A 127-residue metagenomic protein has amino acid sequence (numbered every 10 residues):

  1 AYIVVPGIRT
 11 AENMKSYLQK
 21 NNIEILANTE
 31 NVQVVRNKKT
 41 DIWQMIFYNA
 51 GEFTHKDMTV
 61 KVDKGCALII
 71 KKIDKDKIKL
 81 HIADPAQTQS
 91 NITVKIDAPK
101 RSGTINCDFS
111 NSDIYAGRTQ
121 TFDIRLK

Functional and structural regions predicted by a protein language model:
A1-K127: Terminal accessory/anchoring regions of large secretory-pathway or extracellular enzymes
